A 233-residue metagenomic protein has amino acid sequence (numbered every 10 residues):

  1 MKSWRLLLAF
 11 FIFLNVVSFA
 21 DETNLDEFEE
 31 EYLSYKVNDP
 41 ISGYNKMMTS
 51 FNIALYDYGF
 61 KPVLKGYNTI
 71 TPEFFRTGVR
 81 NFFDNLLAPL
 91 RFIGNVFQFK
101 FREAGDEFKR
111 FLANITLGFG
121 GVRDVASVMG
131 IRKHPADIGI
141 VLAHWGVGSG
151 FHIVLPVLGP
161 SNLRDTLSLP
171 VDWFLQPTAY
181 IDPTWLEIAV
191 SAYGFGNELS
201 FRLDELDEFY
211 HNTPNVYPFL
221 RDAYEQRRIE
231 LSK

Functional and structural regions predicted by a protein language model:
M1-L7: Bacterial N-terminal signal peptides that target proteins for export
L7-N15: Bacterial N-terminal signal peptides
V17-E103, Y180, A189-K233: N-terminal targeting leaders of membrane proteins
S42, R110-L112, L175-T178: Short low-complexity stretches enriched in small and charged residues
F82-P160: Mid-length scaffold segments of soluble, non-membrane domains
G121-V128, V141, G146-S232: Surface-exposed interaction patches
